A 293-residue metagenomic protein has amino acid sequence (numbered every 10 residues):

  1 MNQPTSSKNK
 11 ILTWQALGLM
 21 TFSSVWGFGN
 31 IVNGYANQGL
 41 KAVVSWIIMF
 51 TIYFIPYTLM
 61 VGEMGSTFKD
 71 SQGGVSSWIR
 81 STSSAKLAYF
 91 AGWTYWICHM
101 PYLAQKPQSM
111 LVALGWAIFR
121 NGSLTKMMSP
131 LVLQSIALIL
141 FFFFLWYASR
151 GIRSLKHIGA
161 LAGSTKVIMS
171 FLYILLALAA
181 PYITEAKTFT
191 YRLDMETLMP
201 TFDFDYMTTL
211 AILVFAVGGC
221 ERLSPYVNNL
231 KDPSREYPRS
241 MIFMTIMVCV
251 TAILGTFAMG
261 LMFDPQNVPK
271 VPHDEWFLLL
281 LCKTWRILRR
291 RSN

Functional and structural regions predicted by a protein language model:
M1-V44, I48, F54-G62, D70: Membrane-interface "cap" regions at the ends of multi-pass membrane proteins
L12-G29, M49, A137-L140, A177-A180 (+2 more regions): Hydrophobic, membrane-embedded alpha-helices of multi-pass small-molecule transporters
N33, L114-K126, I183-E196, V268-K270: Membrane-interface helix termini and inter-helical loops of multi-pass transporters
Q38-K41, F68-G73, S81-L87, N228-E236 (+1 more regions): Juxtamembrane helix-boundary/capping and inter-helix hinge elements in multi-pass membrane proteins
F54, L103-P107, K166-I174, M244-T256 (+1 more regions): Hydrophobic alpha-helical transmembrane segments in multi-pass membrane proteins
I55-T67, S71-F141, W146-S149, I174 (+1 more regions): Hydrophobic transmembrane alpha-helices that form the core helical bundles of multi-pass secondary transporters
S76-R80, S84, W116, R120-N121 (+1 more regions): TM-loop-TM module centered on a large, flexible mid-protein loop between adjacent transmembrane helices in multi-pass
L114, V132-A186, G218, S240-C249: Membrane-interface loop-to-helix entry segments
